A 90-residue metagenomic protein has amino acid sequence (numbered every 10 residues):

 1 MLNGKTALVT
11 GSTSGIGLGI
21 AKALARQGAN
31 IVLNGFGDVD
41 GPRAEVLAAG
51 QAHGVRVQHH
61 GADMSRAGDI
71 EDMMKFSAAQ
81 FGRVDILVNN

Functional and structural regions predicted by a protein language model:
M1-L8, Q80: Flexible N-terminal pre-Rossmann segment of NAD(P)-dependent oxidoreductases
T6, T13-G15: Conserved glycine-rich cofactor-binding loop
V9-T10, N89-N90: Structural signature of the Rossmann-like NAD(P)-dependent dehydrogenase/reductase core
L18-K22: Residues forming the Rossmann-fold NAD(P)(H) cofactor-binding site
Q27-R43: Conserved glycine-rich Rossmann-like NAD(P)H-binding loop of the short-chain dehydrogenase/reductase
A52-R56, F76-N89: A glycine-rich helix->loop->beta "capping" turn within Rossmann-like NAD(P)(H)-dependent oxidoreductase domains
G61-M74: The beta1-alpha1 cofactor-binding region of Rossmann-like NAD(H)/NADP(H)-dependent oxidoreductases
